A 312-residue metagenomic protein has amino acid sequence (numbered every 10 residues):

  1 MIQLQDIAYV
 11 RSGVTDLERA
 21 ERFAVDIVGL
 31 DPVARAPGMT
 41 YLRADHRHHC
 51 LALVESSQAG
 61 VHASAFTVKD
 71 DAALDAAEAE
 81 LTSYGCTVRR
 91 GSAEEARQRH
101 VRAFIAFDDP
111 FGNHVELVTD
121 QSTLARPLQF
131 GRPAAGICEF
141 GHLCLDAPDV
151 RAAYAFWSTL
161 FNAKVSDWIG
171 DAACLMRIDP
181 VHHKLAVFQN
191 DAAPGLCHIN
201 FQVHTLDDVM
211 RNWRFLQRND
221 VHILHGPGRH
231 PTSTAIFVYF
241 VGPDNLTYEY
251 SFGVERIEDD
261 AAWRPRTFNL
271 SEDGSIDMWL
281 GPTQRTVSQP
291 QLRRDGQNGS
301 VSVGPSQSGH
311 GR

Functional and structural regions predicted by a protein language model:
M1-E18, V61-F66, Q121-R151, H182 (+3 more regions): N-terminal beta-strand motif that seeds the catalytic metal site of vicinal oxygen chelate
I2-H49, E95, L145-H183, A192: Core segments of cupin and vicinal oxygen chelate
D6-T15, S56-T82, A103-D108, E139-P148 (+2 more regions): Vicinal oxygen chelate
A20-V25, L81, G112, A153 (+4 more regions): Conserved active-site tyrosine of GNAT-family acetyltransferases
D26, D31-H100: N-terminal entry module detector
G29-H62, N113-Q121, S166-C197, Q202-L206 (+1 more regions): Conserved short beta-strand elements that form part of the metal-binding/catalytic scaffold of enzyme active sites
T82-G136, C174-M176, D220-R312: Vicinal oxygen chelate
R151-L160, K164, G170, N200-H204 (+2 more regions): Double-stranded beta-helix
